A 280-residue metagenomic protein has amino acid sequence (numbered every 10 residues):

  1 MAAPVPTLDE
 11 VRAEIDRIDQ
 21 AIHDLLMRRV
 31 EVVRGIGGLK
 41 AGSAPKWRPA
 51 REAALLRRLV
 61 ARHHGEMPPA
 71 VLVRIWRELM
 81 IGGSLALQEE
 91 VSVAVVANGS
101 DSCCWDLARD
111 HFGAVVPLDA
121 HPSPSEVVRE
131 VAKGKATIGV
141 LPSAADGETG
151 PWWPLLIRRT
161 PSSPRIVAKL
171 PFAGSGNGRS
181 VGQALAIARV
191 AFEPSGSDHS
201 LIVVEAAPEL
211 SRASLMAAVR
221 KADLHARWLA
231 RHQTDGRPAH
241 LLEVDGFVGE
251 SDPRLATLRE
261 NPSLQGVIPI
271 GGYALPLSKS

Functional and structural regions predicted by a protein language model:
M1-S280: Domain-level signature for soluble enzymes in the chorismate/prephenate branch of the shikimate pathway
